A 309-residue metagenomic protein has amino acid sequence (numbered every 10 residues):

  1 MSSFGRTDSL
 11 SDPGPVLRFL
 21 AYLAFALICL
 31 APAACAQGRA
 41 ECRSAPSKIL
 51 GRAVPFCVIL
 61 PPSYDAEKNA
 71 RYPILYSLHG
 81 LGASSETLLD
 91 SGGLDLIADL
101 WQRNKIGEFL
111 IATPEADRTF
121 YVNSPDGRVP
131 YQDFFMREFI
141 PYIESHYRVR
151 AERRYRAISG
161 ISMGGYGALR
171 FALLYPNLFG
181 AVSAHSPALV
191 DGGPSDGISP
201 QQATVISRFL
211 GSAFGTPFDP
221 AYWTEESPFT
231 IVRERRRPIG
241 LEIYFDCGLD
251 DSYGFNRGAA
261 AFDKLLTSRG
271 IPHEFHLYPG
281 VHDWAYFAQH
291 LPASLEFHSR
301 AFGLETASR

Functional and structural regions predicted by a protein language model:
M1-L17: N-terminal secretory signal peptides that target proteins for export/translocation
S2-F4, L23, W101: Intrinsically disordered, low-complexity Ser/Thr- and Pro-rich stretches
G5, L20-A21, I161: Generic extreme N-terminus detector
L20-A31: Bacterial N-terminal signal peptides
A36-R309: Non-catalytic cap/lid and distal C-terminal segments of serine-dependent acyl enzymes
